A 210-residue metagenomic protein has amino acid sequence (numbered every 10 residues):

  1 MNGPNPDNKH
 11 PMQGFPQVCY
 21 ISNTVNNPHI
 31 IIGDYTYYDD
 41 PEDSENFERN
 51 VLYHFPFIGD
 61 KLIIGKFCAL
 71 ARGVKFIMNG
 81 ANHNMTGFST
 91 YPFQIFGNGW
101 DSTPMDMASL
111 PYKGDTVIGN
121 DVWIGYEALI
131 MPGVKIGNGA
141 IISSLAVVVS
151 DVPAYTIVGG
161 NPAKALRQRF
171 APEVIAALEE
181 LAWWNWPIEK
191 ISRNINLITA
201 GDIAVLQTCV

Functional and structural regions predicted by a protein language model:
M1-S22: N-terminal capping/interface segment
V18-H83, Q94-G99, M105-A165: Structural signal for interior beta-strand "rungs" in well-ordered beta-sheet cores of soluble enzyme domains
V25, F88, L206: Short clusters of hydrophobic/aromatic residues that line enzyme substrate/ligand-binding pockets
T36, I198-V210: C-terminal amphipathic helix plus adjacent low-complexity, charged tail appended to glycosyltransferase catalytic
N84-T90: Short, basic/polar amphipathic helix motif occurring as a linker/hinge flanking DNA-binding modules in transcription
T156-I157, L166-R169, I175, I203: Phosphate/ribose-phosphate-bearing ligand recognition and processing surfaces, centered on ADP-ribose/NAD(+/P+) systems
A182, P187-L197: Leloir-type glycosyltransferase catalytic cores
